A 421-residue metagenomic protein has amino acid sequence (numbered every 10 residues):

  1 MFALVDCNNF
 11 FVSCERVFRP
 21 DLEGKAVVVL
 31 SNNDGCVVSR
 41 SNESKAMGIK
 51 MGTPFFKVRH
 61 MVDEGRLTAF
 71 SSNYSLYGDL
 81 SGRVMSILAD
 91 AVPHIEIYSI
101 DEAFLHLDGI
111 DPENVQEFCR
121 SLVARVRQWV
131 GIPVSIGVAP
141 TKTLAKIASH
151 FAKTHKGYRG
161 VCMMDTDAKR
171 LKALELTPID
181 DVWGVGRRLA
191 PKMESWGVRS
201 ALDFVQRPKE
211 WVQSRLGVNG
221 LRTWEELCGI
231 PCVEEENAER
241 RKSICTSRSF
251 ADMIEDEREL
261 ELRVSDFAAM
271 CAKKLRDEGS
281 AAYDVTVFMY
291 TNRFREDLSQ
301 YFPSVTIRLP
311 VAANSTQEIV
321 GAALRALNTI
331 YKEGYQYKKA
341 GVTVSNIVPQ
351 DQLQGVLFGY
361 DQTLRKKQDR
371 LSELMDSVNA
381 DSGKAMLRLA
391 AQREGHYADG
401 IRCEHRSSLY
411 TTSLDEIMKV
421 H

Functional and structural regions predicted by a protein language model:
M1-E225, V233-E235, Q362-H421: Gly/Gly-Pro- and Ser/Thr-rich, intrinsically disordered tail segments characteristic of DNA damage-repair and tolerance
F10, N33-C36, N292-R295, I347-D351: Short, charged/polar surface micro-motifs in flexible loops or helix N-caps
E23-K25, I132, A281-Y283, P303-V305 (+2 more regions): A generic structural signal for short beta-strands and their flanking turns/coil linkers
Y98-E102, A139-K142, S280-D284, Y335-K339: Short Gly/Ser/Thr- and Asp/Glu-enriched loop/turn motifs at secondary-structure junctions
F104-G109, S304-P310, Q354-G359: Short, hydrophobic beta-strand segments
K146-A148, D297-S299, L353-G355: Short, well-ordered secondary-structure micro-motifs
D181, P191-Q336: DNA-contacting surface of Y-family translesion DNA polymerases
L324-D381: C-terminal hydrophobic structural anchor segments that stabilize assembly/packing rather than catalytic chemistry
